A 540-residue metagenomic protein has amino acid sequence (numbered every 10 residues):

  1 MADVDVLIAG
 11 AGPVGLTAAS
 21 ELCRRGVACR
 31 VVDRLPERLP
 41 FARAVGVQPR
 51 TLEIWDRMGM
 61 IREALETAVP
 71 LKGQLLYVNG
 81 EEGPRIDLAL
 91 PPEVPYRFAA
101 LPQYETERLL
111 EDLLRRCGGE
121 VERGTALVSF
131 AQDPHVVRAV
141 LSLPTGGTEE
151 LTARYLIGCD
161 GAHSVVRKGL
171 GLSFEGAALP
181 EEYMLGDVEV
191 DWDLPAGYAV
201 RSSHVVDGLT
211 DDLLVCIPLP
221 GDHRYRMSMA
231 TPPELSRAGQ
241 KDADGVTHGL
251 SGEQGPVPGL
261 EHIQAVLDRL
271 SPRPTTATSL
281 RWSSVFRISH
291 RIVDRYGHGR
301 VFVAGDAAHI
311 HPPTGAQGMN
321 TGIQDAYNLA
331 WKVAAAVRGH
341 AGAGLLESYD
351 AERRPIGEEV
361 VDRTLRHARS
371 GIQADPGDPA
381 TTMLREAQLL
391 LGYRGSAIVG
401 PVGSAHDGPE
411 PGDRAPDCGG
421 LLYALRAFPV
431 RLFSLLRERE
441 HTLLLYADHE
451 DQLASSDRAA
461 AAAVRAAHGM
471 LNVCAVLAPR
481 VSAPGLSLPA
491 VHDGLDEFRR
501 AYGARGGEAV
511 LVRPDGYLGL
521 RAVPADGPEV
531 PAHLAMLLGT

Functional and structural regions predicted by a protein language model:
M1-T381, R385, C474: Core Rossmann-like FAD-binding/catalytic domain of the broad FAD-dependent monooxygenase superfamily
A2-D5, A9, R24-R25, V78-E81 (+7 more regions): Helical substrate-recognition/capping region of FAD-dependent monooxygenase/halogenase enzymes
